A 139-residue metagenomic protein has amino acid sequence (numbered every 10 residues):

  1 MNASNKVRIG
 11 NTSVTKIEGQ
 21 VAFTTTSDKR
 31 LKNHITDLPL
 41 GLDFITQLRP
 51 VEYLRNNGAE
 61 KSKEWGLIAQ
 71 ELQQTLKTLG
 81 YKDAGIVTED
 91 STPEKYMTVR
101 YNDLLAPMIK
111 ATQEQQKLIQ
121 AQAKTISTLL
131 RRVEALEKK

Functional and structural regions predicted by a protein language model:
M1-L40, T46: Small/polar residue-rich beta-strand/coil "junction" motifs that cap repeat-based extracellular fibers
I35, I45, L72, T112: Residue-level signature of catalytic and energy-coupling elements of molecular machines, predominantly ATP/GTP-dependent
P39, G66-L67, T98: Short aromatic/basic micro-patch
G41-F44, I68, M108: Stable alpha-helical elements in mature extracytoplasmic
G41-R55: Acidic, glycine-rich loop-and-strand cores that form catalytic or ligand-binding grooves in diverse globular domains
R55-W65: Short acidic/polar micro-motifs at solvent-exposed secondary-structure junctions
E71-S91: Active-site and glycan-interaction determinants of carbohydrate-active enzymes
A84-K139: C-terminal intramolecular chaperone/auto-processing assembly modules
